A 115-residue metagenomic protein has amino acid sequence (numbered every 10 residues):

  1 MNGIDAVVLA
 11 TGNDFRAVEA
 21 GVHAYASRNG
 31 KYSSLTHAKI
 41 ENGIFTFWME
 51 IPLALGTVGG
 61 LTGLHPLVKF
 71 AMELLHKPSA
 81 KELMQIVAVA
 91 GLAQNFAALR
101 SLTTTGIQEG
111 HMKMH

Functional and structural regions predicted by a protein language model:
M1-L67: Glycine-rich anion/phosphate-binding loop at the beta-strand->alpha-helix junction
H37-H115: Catalytic-core signal marking the mid-to-C-terminal active-site face
